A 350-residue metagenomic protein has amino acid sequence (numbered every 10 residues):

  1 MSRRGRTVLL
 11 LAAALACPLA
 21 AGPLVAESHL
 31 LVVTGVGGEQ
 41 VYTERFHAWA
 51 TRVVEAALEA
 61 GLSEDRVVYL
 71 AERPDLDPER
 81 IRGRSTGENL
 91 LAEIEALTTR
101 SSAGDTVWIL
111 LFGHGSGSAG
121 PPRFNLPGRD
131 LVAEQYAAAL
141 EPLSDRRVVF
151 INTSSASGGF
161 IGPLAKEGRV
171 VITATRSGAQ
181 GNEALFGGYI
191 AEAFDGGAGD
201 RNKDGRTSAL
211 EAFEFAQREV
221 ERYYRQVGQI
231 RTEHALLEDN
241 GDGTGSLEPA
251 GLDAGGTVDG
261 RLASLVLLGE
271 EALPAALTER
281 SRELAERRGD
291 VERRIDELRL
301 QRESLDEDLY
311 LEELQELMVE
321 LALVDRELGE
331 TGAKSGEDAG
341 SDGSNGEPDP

Functional and structural regions predicted by a protein language model:
V8-A21: Bacterial N-terminal signal peptides
A21-W108, P122-R123, V149, G260-P274 (+3 more regions): Boundary/activation segment at the start of structured domains
L30, D200-R288: Caspase-like cysteine protease fold
G35-E44, P74-R84, P121-P127, A174-Q180 (+3 more regions): Second-shell loop/turn segments in exported
V36-Q40, R73-D77, G113-S118, R129-V132 (+4 more regions): Solvent-exposed loop/turn segments at secondary-structure junctions within structured extracellular/periplasmic domains
S85, S102, T106, F112-L143: A short, glycine/acidic-enriched catalytic loop
V149-N240: Active-site-proximal C-terminal subdomain of hydrolase catalytic domains
T153, L277-A285, D290-G332: Alpha-helical, heptad-rich or low-complexity scaffold/stalk segments that mediate oligomerization or tethering
